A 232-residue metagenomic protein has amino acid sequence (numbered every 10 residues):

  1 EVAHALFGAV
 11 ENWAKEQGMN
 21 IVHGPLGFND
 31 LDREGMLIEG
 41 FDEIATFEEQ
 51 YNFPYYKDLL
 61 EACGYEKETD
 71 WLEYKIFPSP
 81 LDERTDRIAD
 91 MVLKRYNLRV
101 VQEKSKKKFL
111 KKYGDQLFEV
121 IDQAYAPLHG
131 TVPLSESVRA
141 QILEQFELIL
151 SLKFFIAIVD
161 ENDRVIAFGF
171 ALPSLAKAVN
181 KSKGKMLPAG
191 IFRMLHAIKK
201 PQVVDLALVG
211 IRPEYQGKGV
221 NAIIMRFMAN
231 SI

Functional and structural regions predicted by a protein language model:
E1, Q102-I211, R226: A conserved beta-strand-loop-helix scaffold within acyl/acetyltransferase catalytic domains
E1-G64, K185-I232: Acyl-donor binding region in acyl/amide transferases
E11, K15-M19, E43-Q50, N97-K106 (+1 more regions): Short N-terminal helix-initiation segments at or just after the protein's N-terminus
N20-G27, E68-K75, A157: A structural signal for short, well-ordered beta-strand segments and their strand-loop junctions that often border
F28-M36, F77, S174-V179: Flexible glycine/acidic-rich beta-alpha junction loops that bind and position SAM and/or redox cofactors in anaerobic
Q50-G130: Acyltransferase donor/substrate-recognition loop-hinge adjacent to the catalytic core
T69-T85, A171, K218-I232: A short, hydrophobic/aromatic-rich structural module that often spans a beta strand with its adjoining loop
F77-L81, E161-D163, E214: Short loop segments at secondary-structure junctions
